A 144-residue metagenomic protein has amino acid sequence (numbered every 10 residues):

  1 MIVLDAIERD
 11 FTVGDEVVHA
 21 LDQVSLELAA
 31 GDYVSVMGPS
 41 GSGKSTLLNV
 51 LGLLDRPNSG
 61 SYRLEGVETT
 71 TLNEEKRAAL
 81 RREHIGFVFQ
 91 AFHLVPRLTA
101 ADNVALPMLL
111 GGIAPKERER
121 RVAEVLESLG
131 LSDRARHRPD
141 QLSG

Functional and structural regions predicted by a protein language model:
M1-G144: ABC family nucleotide-binding domain
